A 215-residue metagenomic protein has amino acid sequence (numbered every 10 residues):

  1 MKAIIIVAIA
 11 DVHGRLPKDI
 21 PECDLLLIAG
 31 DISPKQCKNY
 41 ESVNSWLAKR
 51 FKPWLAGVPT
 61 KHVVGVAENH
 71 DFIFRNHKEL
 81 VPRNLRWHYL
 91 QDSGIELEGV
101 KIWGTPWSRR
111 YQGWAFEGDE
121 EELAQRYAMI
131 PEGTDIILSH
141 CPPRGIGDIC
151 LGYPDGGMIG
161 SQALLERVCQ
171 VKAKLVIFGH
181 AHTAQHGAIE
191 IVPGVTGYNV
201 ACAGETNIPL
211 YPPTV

Functional and structural regions predicted by a protein language model:
A3-H13, L27-A29, G99-S108, D135-H140 (+1 more regions): Active-site-proximal beta-strand elements of phosphoester/diester hydrolases
I5, H62-V64, H88, K101 (+2 more regions): Proline-centered loop/turn at the N-terminus of a beta-strand
I9-L97, C169-Q170: Core catalytic region of metal-dependent phosphoesterases/phosphodiesterases, especially metallo-beta-lactamase-like
H13, S33, N69-F72, P106-S108 (+3 more regions): Catalytic metal-binding/acid-base residues of hydrolase active sites
S33-A48, G133-K174: Active-site-proximal segments of metal-dependent phosphoesterases and phosphodiesterases across multiple
G94-E98, E166-V171, L175, H182-V215: Binuclear metal-dependent phosphoesterase catalytic core
V100-I136, P154-E166: Binuclear metal-dependent hydrolase catalytic cores centered on His/Asp/Glu-rich metal-binding motifs
Q112-F116, C141-P142, I146-Y153, G187-I189 (+1 more regions): A short secondary-structure junction signal
